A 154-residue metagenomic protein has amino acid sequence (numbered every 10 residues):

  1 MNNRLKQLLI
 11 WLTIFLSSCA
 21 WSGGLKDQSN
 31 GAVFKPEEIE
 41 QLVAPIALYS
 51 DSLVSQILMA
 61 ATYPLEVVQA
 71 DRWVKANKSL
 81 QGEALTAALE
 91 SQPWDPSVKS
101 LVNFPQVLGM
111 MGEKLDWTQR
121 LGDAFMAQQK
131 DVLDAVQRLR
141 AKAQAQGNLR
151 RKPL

Functional and structural regions predicted by a protein language model:
M1-L9: Bacterial N-terminal signal peptides that target proteins for export
L9-S18: Bacterial N-terminal signal peptides
A20-L154: N-terminal low-complexity segments enriched in Gly/Pro/Tyr/Ser
